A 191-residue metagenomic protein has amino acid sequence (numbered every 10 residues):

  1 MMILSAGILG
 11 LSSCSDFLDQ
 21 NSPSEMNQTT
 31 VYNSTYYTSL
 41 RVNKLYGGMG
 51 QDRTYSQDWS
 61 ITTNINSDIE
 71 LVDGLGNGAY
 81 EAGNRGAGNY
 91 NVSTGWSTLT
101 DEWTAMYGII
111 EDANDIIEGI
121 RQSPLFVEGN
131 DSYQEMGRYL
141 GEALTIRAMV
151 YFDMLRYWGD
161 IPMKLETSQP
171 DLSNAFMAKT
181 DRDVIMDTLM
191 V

Functional and structural regions predicted by a protein language model:
M1-S12: Sec-dependent bacterial lipoprotein signal peptides
C14-N66: Membrane-proximal, proline-rich intrinsically disordered regions
T30-V31, P162, F176: Conserved beta-strand positions that form and line the central face of beta-propeller blades
S39, N43, G47-D52, N77-W158 (+1 more regions): Conserved, well-structured interaction surfaces
W59, I65-E70, L75-N77, N130: Primarily recognizes Gram-negative and organellar outer-membrane beta-barrels
I161-T167: Short, charged hinge/linker segments at domain and secondary-structure junctions
T167-N174: Short glycine/proline- and charge-enriched loop/turn segments that cap or connect secondary-structure elements
